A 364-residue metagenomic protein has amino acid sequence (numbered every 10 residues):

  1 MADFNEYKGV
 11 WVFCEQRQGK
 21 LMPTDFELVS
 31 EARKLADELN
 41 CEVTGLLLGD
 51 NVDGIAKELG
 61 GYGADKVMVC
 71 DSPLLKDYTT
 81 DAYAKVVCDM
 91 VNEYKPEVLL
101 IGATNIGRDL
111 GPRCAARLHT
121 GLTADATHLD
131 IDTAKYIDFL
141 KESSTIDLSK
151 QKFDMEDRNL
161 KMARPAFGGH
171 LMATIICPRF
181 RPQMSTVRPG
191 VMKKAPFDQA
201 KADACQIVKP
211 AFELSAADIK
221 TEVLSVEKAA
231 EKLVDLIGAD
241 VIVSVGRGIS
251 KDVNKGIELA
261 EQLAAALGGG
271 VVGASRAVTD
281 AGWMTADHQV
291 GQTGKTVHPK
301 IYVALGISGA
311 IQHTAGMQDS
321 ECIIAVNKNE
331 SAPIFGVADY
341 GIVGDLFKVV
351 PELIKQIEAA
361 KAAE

Functional and structural regions predicted by a protein language model:
M1-E364: N-terminal glycine-rich FAD/FM-binding segment characteristic of electron-transfer flavoproteins
